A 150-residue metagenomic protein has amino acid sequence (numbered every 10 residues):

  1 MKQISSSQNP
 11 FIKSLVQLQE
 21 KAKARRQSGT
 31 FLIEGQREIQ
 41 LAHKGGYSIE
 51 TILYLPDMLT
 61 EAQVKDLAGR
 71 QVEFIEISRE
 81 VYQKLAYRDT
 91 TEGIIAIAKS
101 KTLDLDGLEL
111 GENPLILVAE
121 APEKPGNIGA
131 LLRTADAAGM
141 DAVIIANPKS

Functional and structural regions predicted by a protein language model:
M1-A62, K149-S150: Boundary-proximal intrinsically disordered activation/regulatory segments immediately upstream of a helical core
T30, E50-I52, E73-I75, E92-A96 (+2 more regions): Structural motif
G35, A96, A135: Residue-level signal for inorganic ion chemistry
K44, L108-S150: RNA substrate-binding interface of SAM-dependent RNA methyltransferases
T60-Q71: Short, aromatic/basic amphipathic alpha-helical patches
G69-Y87: A glycine-rich helix N-cap at a beta->alpha junction
D89, G93-N113, I145: Acidic/glycine-rich phosphate/pyrophosphate-binding loops and surrounding catalytic core that coordinate Mg2+
